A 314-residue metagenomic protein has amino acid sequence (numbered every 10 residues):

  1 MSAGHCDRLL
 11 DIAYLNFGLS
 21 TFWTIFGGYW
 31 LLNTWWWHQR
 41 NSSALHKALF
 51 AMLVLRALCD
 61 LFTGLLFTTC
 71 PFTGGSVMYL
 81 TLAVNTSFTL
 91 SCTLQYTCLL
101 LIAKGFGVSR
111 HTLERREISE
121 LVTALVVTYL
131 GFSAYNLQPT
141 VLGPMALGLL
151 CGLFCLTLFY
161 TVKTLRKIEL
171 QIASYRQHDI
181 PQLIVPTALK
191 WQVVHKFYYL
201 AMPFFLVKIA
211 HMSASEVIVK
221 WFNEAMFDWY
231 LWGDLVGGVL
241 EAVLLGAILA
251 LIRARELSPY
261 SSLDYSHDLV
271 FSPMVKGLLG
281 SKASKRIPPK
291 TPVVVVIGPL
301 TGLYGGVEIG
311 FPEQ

Functional and structural regions predicted by a protein language model:
S2-R115: Hydrophobic alpha-helical transmembrane segments corresponding to the first two to three helices of multi-pass helical
S76-G302, G306, F311: Generic detector of multi-pass transmembrane helix bundles and their immediately adjacent loops in polytopic membrane
